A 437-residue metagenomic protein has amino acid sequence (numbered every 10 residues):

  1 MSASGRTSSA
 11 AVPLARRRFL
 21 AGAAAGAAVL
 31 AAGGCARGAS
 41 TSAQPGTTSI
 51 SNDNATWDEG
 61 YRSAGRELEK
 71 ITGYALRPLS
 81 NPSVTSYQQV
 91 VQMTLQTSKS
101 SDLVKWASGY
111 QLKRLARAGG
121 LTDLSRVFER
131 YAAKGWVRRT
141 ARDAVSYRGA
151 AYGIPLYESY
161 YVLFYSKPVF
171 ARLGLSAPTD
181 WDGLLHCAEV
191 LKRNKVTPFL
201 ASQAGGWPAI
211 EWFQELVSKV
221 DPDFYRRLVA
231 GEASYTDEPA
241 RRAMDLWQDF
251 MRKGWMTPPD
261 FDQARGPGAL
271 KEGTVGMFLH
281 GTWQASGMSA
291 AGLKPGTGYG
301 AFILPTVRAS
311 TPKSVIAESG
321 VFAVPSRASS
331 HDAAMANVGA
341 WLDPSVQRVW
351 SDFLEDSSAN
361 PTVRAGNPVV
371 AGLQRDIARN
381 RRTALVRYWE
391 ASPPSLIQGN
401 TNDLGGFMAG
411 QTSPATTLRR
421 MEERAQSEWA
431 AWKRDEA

Functional and structural regions predicted by a protein language model:
S2-K113, A118, A177, L293 (+4 more regions): Conserved N-terminal structural module of periplasmic/extracytoplasmic solute-binding proteins
T47, T140-D143, F302-I303, S351-N402 (+2 more regions): Long, aromatic- and glycine/proline-rich binding clefts that accommodate carbohydrate-like moieties
R66, K70-I71, R172-L173, R241 (+4 more regions): Extracytoplasmic/periplasmic substrate-recognition and gating elements
S101-D102, Y131-P168, T197-P198, T311-V315 (+1 more regions): A structural signal for short loop-to-beta-strand junctions that line the ligand-binding cleft of periplasmic/secreted
G109-Y161, L185, W212-Q214, A301: Hinge/lid segment of periplasmic solute-binding proteins
S125-V137, F199, Q203-G206, V220-R242 (+3 more regions): Short, solvent-exposed loop/beta-turn-alpha elements that line the ligand-binding surface or hinge of extracytoplasmic
Y152-L156, Y161, L185-E232: Extracytoplasmic/periplasmic solute-binding protein
V190, A230-P259: Glycine-centered hinge/linker elements that transmit conformational signals in sensory and ligand-binding systems
